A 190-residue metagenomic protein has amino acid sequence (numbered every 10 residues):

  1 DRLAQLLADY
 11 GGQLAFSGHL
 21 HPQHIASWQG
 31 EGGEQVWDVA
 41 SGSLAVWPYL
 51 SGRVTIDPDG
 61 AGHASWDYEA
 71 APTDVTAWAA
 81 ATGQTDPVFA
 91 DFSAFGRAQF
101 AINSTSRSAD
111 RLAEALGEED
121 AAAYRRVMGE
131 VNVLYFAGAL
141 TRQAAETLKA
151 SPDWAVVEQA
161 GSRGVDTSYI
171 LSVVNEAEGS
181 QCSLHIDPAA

Functional and structural regions predicted by a protein language model:
D1-W37: His/acidic metal-ligating clusters that form di-metal
G30-A190: Metal-dependent phosphoesterase/phosphodiesterase active-site architecture
